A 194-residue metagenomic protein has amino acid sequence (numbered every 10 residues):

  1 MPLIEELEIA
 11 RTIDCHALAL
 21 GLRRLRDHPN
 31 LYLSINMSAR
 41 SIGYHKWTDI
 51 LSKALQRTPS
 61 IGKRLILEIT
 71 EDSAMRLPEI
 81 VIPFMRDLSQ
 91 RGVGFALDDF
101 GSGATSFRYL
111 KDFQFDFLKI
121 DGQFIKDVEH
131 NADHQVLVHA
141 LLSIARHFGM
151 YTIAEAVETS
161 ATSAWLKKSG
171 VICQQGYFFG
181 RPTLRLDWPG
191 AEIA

Functional and structural regions predicted by a protein language model:
P2-I4, D127: PAS-family sensory/regulatory domains
E5-V81, A156: Catalytic core of bacterial c-di-GMP phosphodiesterases, primarily the EAL and HD-GYP domains, capturing alpha-helical
S38-G43, R64-E79, R91-A194: EAL-family c-di-GMP phosphodiesterase catalytic domain
F84: Conserved functional hotspot residues or short segments at active or partner-binding sites across diverse domains
